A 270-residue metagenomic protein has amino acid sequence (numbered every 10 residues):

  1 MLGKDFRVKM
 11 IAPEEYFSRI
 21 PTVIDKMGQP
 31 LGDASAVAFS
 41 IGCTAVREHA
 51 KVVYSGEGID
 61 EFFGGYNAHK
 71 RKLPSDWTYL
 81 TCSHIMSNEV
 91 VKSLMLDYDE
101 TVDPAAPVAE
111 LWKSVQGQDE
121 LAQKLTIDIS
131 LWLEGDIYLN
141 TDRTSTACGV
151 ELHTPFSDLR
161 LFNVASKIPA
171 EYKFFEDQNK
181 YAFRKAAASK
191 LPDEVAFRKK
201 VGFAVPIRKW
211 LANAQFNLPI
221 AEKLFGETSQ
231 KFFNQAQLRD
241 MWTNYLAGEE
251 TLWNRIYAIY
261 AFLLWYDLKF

Functional and structural regions predicted by a protein language model:
M1-K124, R143-L191, R208, E250 (+2 more regions): ATP-dependent adenylate-handling active sites, centered on carboxylate activation for C-N bond formation
I127: Exposed loop/turn and edge beta-strand positions of beta-sandwich/beta-sheet ligand-binding modules
S130: Basic, amphipathic alpha-helical recognition segments used for DNA target recognition
L133: Phosphate/pyrophosphate-binding loops and the adjoining catalytic core of nucleotide-dependent enzymes
I137-N140: Transmembrane alpha-helical segments that form the membrane-embedded catalytic/substrate-channel core of multi-pass
D142-R143, N244: Flexible, glycine/threonine-enriched loop-and-boundary segments that flank and lead into catalytic domains of large
L191-D193, P206-F270: Peripheral terminal appendages
L191-V201: Short, surface-exposed acidic
